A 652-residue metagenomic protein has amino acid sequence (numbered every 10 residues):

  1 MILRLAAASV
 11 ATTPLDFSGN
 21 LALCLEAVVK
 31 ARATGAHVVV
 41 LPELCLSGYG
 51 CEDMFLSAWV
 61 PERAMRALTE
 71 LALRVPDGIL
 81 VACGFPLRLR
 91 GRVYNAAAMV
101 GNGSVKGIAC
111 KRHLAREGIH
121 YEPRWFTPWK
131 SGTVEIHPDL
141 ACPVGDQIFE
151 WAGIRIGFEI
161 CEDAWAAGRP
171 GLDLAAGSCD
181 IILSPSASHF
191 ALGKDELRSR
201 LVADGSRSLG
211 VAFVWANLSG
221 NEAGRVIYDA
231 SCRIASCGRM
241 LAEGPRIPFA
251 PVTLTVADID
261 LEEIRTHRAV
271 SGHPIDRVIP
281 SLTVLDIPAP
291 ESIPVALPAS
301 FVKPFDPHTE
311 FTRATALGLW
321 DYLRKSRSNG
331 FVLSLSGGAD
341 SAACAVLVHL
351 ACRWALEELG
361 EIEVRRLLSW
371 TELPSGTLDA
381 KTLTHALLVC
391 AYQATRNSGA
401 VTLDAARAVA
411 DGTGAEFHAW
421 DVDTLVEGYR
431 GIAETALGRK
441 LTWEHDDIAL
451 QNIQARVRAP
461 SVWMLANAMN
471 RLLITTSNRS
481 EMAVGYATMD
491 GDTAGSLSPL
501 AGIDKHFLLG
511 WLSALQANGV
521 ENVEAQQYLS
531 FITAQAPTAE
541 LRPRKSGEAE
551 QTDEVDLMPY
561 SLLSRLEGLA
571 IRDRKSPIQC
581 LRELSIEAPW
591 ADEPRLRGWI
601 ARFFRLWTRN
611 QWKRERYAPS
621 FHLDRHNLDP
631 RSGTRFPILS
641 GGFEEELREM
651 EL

Functional and structural regions predicted by a protein language model:
M1-S334, A345-E372, G412, F417: Enzyme catalytic cores with a strong preference for nitrogen-chemistry domains
A152, G210-V211, E222-A223, G244 (+3 more regions): ATP/NTP-dependent adenylation/nucleotidyl-transfer catalytic domains that generate, transfer, or process NMP-activated
